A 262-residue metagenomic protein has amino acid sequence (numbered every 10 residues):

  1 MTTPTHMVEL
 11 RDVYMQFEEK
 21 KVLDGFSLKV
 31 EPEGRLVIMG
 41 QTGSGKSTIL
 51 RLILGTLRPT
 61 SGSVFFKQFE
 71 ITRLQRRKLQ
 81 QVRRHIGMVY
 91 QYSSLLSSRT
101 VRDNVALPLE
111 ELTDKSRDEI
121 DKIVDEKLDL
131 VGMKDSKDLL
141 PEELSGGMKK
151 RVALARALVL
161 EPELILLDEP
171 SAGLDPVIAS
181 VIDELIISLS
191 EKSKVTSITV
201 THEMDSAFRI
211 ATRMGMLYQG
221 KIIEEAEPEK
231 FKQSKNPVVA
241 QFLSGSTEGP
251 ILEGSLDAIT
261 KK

Functional and structural regions predicted by a protein language model:
L54: Helix-to-loop junction immediately C-terminal to a conserved catalytic motif
G62-E70: Conserved ABC transporter NBD signature motif
F69-E70, R117-D135: Conserved ABC ATPase "signature" region
L140-L144, M148: Conserved ABC ATPase signature
V159-E163: A short, proline-enriched helix->beta-strand linker immediately N-terminal to the Walker B motif in ABC-type P-loop
I165-D168: Catalytic Walker B motif of ABC-type/P-loop ATPase nucleotide-binding domains
